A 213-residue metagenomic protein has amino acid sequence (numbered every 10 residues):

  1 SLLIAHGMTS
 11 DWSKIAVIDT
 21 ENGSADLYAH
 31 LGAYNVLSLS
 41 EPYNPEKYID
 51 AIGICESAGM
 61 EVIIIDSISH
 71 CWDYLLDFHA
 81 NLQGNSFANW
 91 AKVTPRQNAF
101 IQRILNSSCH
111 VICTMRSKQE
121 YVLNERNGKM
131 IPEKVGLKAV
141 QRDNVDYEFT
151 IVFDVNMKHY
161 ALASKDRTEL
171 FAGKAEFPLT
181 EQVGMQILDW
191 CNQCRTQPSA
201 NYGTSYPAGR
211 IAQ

Functional and structural regions predicted by a protein language model:
S1, H6, A16, N22-A25 (+4 more regions): Interfaces that engage single-stranded nucleic acids at replication/repair/recombination sites
H6, E56-S57, L105-N106: Residue-level signal for alpha-helix termini/capping positions
D11-Q102: Conserved inter-motif catalytic segment of the P-loop NTP-binding fold
E41, V93-T94, R116, P198-S205: Glycine-rich anion-binding surface patch
C55, C71, C109, C113 (+1 more regions): Generic recognition of cysteine residues
N98-Q186: Phosphate-binding/switch region of NTP-binding enzymes
